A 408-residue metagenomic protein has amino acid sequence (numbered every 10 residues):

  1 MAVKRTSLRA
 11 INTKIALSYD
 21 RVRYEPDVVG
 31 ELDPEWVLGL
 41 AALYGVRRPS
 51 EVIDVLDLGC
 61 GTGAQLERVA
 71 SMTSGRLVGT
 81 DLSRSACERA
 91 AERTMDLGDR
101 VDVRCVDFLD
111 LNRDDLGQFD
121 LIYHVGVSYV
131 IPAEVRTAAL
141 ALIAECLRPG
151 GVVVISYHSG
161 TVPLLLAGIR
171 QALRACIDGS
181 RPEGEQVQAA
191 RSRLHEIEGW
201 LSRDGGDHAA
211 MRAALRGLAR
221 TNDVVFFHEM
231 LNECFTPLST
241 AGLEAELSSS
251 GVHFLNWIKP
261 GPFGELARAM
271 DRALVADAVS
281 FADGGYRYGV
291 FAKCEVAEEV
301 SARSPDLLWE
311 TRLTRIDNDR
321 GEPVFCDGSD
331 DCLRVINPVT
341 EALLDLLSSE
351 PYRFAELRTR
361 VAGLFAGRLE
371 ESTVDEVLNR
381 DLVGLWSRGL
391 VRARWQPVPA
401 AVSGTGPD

Functional and structural regions predicted by a protein language model:
G30-I53: Conserved alpha-helix/loop element of class I SAM-dependent methyltransferases that forms part of the SAM/SAH-binding
T62-T73: Conserved SAM-binding loop of SAM-dependent methyltransferases across substrates and taxa, primarily the Class I
R76-D81: Conserved SAM-binding motif I beta-strand of class I
R84, E265-F291, C332-D408: Long, charge-rich, low-complexity alpha-helical segments
G98-D110: Conserved SAM-binding strand-loop segment of SAM-dependent methyltransferases
R113-I122: A short acidic, Gly/Pro-enriched loop at the edge of an enzyme's catalytic core that lines a small-molecule cofactor
T137-P149: A short glycine-rich, Lys/Arg-flanked "PGG" loop and its adjoining helix->strand segment in the class I
V154-R181, A189, R193, I197-R203: Conserved class I S-adenosyl-L-methionine
